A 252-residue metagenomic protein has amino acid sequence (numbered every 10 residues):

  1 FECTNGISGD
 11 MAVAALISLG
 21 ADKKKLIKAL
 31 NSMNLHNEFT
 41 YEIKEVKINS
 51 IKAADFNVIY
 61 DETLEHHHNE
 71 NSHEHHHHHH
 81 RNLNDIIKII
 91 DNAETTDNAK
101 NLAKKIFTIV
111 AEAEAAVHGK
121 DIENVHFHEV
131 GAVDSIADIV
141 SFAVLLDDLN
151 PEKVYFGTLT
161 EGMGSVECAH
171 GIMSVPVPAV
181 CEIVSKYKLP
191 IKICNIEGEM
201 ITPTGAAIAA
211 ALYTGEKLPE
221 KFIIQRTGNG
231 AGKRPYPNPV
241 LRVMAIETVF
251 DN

Functional and structural regions predicted by a protein language model:
F1-I17, A21, D85-K88, N92-T95 (+6 more regions): N-terminal loops that bind phosphate or other acidic moieties and the adjacent beta-alpha structural core
G6, F56, D134, A209: Divalent metal-coordination and catalytic microenvironments
D10-I17, I27, N84-I87, K104-A111 (+4 more regions): Predominant activation on well-ordered alpha-helical scaffold segments within soluble catalytic domains
S18-V117, V177, K186-E197, P203-A206 (+1 more regions): Glycine-rich nucleotide/cofactor/substrate-binding loop typically near the N-terminus or early in the first domain
K23-K25, P151-N252: Mobile "lid/hinge" segments at catalytic clefts and subdomain interfaces of large enzymes
K44, H126-V133, E197-G198: Conserved short loop/turn motifs at secondary-structure junctions
K44-E45, F56-D61, V144, P239-F250: Short beta-strand elements
K120, N124: ATP-binding glycine-rich loop module of kinase domains
